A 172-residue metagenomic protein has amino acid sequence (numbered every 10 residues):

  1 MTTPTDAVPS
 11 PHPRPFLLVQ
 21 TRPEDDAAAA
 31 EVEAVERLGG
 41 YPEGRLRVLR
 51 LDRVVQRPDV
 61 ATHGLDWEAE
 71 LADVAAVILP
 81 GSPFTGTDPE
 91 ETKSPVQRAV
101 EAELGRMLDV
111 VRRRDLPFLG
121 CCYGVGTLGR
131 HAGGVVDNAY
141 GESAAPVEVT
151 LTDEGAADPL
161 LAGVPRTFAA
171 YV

Functional and structural regions predicted by a protein language model:
P11-L18: Extreme N-terminal starter segment of soluble prokaryotic enzymes
P15, D115-P117, A169: Proline-centered loop/turn at the N-terminus of a beta-strand
T21, L51, Y123: Cofactor-binding loop segments of dinucleotide-utilizing enzymes, especially the Rossmann-like FAD- and NAD(P)+-binding
E24-A30: Short N-terminal binding/cap micro-motifs at the start of the first secondary-structure element
E31-Y41: Short catalytic helix/loop segments, enriched in acidic residues and glycine and frequently bearing histidine
G44-L119: Flexible gly/pro-rich beta->alpha loop and the following alpha-helix that scaffold active-site loops
G120, G124, G129: Gly/Ala-rich beta-loop-alpha elbow adjacent to hydrolase catalytic centers
R130-V172: Pocket-forming structural segment of enzyme catalytic cores
